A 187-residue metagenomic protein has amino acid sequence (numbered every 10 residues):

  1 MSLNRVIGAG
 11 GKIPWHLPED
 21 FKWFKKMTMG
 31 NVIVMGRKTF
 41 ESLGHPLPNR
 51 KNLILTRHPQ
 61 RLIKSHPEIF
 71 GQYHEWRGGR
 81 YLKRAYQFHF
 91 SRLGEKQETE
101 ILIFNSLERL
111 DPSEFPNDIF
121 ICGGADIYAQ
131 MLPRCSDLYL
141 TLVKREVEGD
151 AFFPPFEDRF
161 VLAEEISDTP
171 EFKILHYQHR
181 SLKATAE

Functional and structural regions predicted by a protein language model:
M1-E187: Enzymes that bind and transform nitrogen-containing heteroaromatic metabolites
